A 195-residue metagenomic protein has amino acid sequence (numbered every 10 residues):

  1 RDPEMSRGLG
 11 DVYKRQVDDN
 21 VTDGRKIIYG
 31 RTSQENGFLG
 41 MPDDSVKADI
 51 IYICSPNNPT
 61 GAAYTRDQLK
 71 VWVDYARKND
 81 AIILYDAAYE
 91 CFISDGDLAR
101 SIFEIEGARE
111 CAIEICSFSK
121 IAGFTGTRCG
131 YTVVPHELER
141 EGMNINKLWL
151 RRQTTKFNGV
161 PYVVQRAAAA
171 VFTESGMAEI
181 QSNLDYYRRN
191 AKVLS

Functional and structural regions predicted by a protein language model:
D2-Q16: Single conserved hydrophobic/aromatic residue that forms the stacking wall/gate of nucleotide- or nucleobase-binding
M5, L84, E114: Conserved Rossmann-like nucleotide-binding pocket used by diverse enzymes that bind dinucleotide cofactors
G10, D49, E110: Conserved acidic residues
K14, P56-P59, Y89-C91, S119-I121 (+2 more regions): Short, solvent-exposed loop/turn segments at secondary-structure junctions
D18, D23, I105-R188: Conserved core segment of the aminotransferase class I/II
R25-F103: Active-site phosphate-binding strand-loop segment of PLP-dependent enzymes
K47-I50, V71, D97, S101 (+5 more regions): Alpha-helical elements of Rossmann-like donor-binding domains used by nucleotide-donor carbohydrate transfer enzymes
